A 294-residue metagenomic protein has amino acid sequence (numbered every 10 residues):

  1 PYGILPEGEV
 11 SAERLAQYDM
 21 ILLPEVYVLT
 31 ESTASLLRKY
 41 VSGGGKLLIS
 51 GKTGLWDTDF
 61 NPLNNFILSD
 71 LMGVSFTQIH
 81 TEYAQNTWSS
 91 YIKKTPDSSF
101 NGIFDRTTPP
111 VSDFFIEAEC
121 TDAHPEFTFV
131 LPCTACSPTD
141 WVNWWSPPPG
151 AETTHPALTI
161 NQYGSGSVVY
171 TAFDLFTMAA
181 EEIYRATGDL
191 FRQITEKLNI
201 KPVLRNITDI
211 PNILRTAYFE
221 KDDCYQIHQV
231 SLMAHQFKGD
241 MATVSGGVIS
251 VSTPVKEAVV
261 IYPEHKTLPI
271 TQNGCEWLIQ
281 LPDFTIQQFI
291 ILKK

Functional and structural regions predicted by a protein language model:
P1-D19, G51, T58-P62, V74 (+1 more regions): Aromatic-Pro/Gly-enriched surface loop or interdomain linker that acts as a lid/target-recognition segment
P1-V10, Y18-D19, L23-P24, L29 (+2 more regions): Catalytic domains of carbohydrate-active enzymes that cleave complex glycans
D19-P24, L48, V168-Y170, Q226 (+1 more regions): Structural motif
Y27-R106, V111, L131, E181 (+1 more regions): A glycine-rich, often tryptophan-bearing local segment used as a flexible ligand/cofactor-contacting loop or short
Q85-G164, A179-E181, Q193-E220, H235-A242 (+1 more regions): Catalytic beta-strand/loop cores that center a nucleophilic Ser/Cys/Thr and support acyl-enzyme chemistry
C224-A234: Short, well-ordered beta-strand segments enriched in hydrophobic/aromatic residues
N273-K294: C-terminal beta-strand-rich structural cap/linker in extracellular carbohydrate-active enzymes
